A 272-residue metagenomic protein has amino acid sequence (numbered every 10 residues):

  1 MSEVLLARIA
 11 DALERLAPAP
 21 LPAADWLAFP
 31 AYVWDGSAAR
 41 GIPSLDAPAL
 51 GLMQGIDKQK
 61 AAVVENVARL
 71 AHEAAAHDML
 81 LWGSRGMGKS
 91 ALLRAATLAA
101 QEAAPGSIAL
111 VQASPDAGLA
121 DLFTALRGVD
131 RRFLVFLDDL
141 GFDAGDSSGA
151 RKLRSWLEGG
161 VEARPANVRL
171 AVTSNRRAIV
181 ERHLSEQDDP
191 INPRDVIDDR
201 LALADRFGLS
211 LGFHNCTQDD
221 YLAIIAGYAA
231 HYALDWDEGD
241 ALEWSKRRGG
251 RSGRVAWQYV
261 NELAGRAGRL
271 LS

Functional and structural regions predicted by a protein language model:
M1-G41: Interdomain "pre-motor" coupling segment immediately N-terminal to P-loop NTPase/helicase cores
A19, H214-S272: C-terminal alpha-helical "lid" subdomain
G41-A62: Dynamic helix-loop-helix/coil hinge segments at AAA+ ATPase domain boundaries and subdomain interfaces
K58-H72: Pre-Walker A adenine-sensing motif
E73-A95: Walker A/P-loop nucleotide-binding motif
A99-F133, F142-D146: AAA+/P-loop NTPase substrate/partner-engagement loops
Q101-E102, A144-D188: Conserved catalytic/switch belt of AAA+ P-loop NTPases
S174, D189-L201, G208-L222: Conserved AAA+ ATPase "SRH/arginine-finger" region at the nucleotide-binding site
